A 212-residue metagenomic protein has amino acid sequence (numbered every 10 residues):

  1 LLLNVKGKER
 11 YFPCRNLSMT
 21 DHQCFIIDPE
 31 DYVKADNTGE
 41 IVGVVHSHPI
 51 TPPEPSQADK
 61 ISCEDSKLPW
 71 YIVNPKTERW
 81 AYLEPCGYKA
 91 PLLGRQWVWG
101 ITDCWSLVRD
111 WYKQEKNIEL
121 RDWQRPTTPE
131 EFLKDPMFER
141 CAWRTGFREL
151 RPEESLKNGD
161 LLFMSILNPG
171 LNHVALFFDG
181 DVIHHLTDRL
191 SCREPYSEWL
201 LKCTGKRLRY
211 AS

Functional and structural regions predicted by a protein language model:
L1-I41, P49-C86: Conserved beta-strand-loop surface patch within small alpha/beta domains used for substrate/adaptor or ligand engagement
V44, W70-I72, V182, R207: Conserved beta-strand scaffold positions in the cores of enzyme catalytic domains, especially in NTP/NDP-utilizing
L83-R95: Active-site-adjacent structural segments surrounding the nucleophilic cysteine of cysteine proteases and isopeptidases
L92-G100, L150: Short helix-to-loop capping/linker segments positioned immediately adjacent to catalytic or ligand/cofactor-binding
W97-E115: Active-site nucleophilic cysteine motif
N117-P129: Short acidic alpha-helical/loop segments enriched in Asp/Glu that coordinate divalent cations
P126-C192, Y196-S197: ...with weaker cross-activation on analogous glycine-rich loops/strands in unrelated enzymes
E194-S212: Glycine- and charge-enriched low-complexity intrinsically disordered segments
